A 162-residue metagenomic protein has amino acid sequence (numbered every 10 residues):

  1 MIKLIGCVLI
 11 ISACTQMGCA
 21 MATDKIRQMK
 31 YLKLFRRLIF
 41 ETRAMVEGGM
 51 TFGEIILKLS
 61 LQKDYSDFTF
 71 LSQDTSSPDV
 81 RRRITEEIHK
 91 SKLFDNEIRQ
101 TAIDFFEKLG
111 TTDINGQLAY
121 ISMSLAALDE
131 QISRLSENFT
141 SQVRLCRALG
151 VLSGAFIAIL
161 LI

Functional and structural regions predicted by a protein language model:
K3-Q73: Juxtamembrane/interface alpha-helical elements of multi-pass membrane proteins
I5-M17, S136-I162: Bilayer-spanning, highly hydrophobic alpha-helical transmembrane segments
Q28-Y31, G53, V80, I98 (+1 more regions): Residue-level recognition of alpha-helical structural elements
R37-A44, D104, M123-E130: Short amphipathic alpha-helical coupling elements at transmembrane boundaries
Q62-S66, P78-D79, A127: A short structural micro-motif
F70-N96, A158-L161: Membrane-anchoring/interfacial helices and their immediately flanking loops in integral membrane proteins
I84-N115: Short, non-transmembrane cytosolic segments of multipass membrane proteins
G110-V151: Membrane-interface, cytosolic juxtamembrane amphipathic helix immediately N-terminal to a transmembrane helix, enriched
